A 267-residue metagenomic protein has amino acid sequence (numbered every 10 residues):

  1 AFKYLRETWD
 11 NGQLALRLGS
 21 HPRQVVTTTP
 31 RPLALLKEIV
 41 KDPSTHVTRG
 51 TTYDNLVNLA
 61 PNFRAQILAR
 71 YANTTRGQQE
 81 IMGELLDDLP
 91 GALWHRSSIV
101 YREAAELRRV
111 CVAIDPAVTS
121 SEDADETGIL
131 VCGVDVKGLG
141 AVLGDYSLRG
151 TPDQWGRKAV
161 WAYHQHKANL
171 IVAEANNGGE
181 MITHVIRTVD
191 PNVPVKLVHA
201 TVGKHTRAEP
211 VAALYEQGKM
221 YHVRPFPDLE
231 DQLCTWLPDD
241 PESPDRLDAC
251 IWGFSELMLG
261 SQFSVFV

Functional and structural regions predicted by a protein language model:
A1-F2, A117: Conserved Walker B
K3-Y71: ASCE P-loop NTPase helicase motor core
D10-N11, R17-Q24, M82, D87 (+4 more regions): Catalytic phosphate/metal-binding cores of nucleic-acid and nucleotide-processing enzymes, i.e., regions that mediate
L56-A117: ATPase catalytic-site recognition across NTP-hydrolyzing enzymes
C111, G128-D239: Mg2+-dependent endonuclease catalytic cores in nucleic-acid-processing enzymes, primarily RNase H-like
I114-T127: An active-site-proximal beta-strand-loop segment
D245-D248: Conserved RecA-like P-loop NTPase helicase motor core
G253-V267: Acidic two-metal-ion nuclease catalytic site recognized across multiple nuclease folds, prominently DnaQ/RNase D-T
